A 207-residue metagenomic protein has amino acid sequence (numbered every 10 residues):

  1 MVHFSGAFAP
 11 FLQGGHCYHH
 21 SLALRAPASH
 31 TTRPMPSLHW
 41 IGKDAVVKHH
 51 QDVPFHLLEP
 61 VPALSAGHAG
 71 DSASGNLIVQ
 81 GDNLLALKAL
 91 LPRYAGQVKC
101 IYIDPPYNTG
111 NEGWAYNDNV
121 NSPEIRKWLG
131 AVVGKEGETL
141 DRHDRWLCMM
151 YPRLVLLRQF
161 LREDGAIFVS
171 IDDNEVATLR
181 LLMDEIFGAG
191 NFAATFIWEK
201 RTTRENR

Functional and structural regions predicted by a protein language model:
M1-Y102, Y107-P152: DnaQ-like (DEDDh/DEDDy) 3′-5′ exonuclease domain used for proofreading and 3′-end trimming on nucleic acids
V46, S122, A177, T202-R204: A generic structural micro-environment signature that highlights single residues at secondary-structure boundaries
A89-L90, T178-L182, N206-R207: A short acidic (Asp/Glu
A95, E163, R204-R207: A broad, low-amplitude sensor of folded, mature protein cores
P106-G110, N174-V176, K200-T203: Conserved nucleotide-binding/hydrolysis micro-motifs of P-loop NTPases
K135-I197: Conserved Class I SAM-dependent methyltransferase catalytic core
A193-R207: Class I S-adenosyl-L-methionine
